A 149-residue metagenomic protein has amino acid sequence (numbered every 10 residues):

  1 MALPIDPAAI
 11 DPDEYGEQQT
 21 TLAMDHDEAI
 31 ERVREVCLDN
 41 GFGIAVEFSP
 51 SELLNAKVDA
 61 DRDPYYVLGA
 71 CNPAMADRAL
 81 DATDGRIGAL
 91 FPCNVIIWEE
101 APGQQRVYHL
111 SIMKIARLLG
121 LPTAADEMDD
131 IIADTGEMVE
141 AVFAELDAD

Functional and structural regions predicted by a protein language model:
M1-D149: Acidic, polar-rich N-terminal leader regions of halophilic archaeal proteins
